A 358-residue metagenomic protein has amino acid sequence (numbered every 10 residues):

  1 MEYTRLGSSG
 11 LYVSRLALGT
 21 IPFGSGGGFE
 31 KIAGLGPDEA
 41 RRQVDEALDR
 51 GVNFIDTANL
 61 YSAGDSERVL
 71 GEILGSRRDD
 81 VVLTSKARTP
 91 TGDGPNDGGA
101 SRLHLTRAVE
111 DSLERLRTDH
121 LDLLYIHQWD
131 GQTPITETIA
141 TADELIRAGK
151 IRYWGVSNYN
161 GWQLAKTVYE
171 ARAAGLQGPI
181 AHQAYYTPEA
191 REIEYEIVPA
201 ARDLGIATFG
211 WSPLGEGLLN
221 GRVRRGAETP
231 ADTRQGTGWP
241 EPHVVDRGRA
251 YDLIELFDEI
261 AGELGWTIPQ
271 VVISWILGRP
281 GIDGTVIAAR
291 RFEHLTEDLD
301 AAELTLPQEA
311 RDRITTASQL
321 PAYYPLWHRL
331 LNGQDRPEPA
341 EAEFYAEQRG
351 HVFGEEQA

Functional and structural regions predicted by a protein language model:
M1, D203, P230-E259, E263 (+2 more regions): Terminal-tail/helix-coil boundary detector
M1-V81, R147, E356-A358: N-terminal binding-site loop/beta-alpha segment at the start of enzyme catalytic domains that lines or forms
L6, L18, A40, I55 (+13 more regions): Conserved, mostly hydrophobic/aromatic
L11-L16, G51-N53, R77-V81, T118-D122 (+5 more regions): Short, well-ordered coil/turn segments that N-cap beta-strands
I21, A58-L60, K86-P90, I126-W129 (+4 more regions): Active-site beta-loop-alpha junctions enriched in small/polar residues
G27, G92-E192, E196, A207: Glycine/proline-rich, positively charged, aromatic-decorated active-site loop/lid region on the catalytic face
V44, E67, G71, V109-L113 (+7 more regions): Generic structural signal for well-ordered alpha-helices, preferentially at hydrophobic/aromatic core positions
I193-D232, T267: Aromatic-lined glycan-binding groove of carbohydrate-active enzymes
